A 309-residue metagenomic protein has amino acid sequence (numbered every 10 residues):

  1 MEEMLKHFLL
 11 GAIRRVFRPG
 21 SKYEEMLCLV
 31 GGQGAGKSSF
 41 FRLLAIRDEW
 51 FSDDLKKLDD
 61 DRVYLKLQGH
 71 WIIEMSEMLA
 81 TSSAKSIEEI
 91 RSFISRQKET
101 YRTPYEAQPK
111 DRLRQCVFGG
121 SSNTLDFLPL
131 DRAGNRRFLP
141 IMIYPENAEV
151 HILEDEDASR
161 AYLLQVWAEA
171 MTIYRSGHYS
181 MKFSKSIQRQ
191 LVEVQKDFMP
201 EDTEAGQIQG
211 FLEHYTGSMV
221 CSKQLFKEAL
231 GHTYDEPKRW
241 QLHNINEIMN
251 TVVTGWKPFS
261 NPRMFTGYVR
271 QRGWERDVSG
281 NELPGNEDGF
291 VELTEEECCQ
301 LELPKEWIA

Functional and structural regions predicted by a protein language model:
M1-Q68, I72: P-loop NTPase catalytic core of nucleic-acid-dependent motor ATPases
V63-Q68, T103-S121: AAA+/SF3 P-loop NTPase mechanochemical coupling elements
G69-W71, Q97, R114-V117, A133-L139: Short glycine-/polar-rich loops that comprise or flank the Walker A/P-loop and associated switch/sensor motifs
I72-I94, L128-G134: Conserved AAA+/SF3 P-loop NTPase catalytic/coupling segment centered on the Walker-B
I87-K110: Conserved catalytic/switch belt of AAA+ P-loop NTPases
L128-E149: A short helix-turn-beta junction within AAA+ P-loop NTPase domains corresponding to the substrate/partner-engaging
A161-V194: Long, low-complexity, charged/polar intrinsically disordered regions in eukaryotic proteins
M181-A309: DNA transaction DNA-binding modules
